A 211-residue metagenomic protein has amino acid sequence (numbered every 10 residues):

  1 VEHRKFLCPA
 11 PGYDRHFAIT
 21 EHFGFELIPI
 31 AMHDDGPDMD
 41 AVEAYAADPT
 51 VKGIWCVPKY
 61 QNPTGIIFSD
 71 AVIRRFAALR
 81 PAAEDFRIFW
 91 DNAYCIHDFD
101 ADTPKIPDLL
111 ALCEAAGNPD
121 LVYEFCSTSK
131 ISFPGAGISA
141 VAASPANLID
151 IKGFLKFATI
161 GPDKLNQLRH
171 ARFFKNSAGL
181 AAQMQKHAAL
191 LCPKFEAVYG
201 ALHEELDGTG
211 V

Functional and structural regions predicted by a protein language model:
V1-E84, C95-A116: Conserved core of the PLP fold type I
F17, C192-F195, Y199, H203: Structural signal for well-ordered, non-membrane alpha-helices
D91-N92: Walker B catalytic acidic pair
C113-C192, E204-E205: Conserved core segment of the aminotransferase class I/II
T209-V211: Conserved PLP-binding catalytic core of the aspartate aminotransferase-like
